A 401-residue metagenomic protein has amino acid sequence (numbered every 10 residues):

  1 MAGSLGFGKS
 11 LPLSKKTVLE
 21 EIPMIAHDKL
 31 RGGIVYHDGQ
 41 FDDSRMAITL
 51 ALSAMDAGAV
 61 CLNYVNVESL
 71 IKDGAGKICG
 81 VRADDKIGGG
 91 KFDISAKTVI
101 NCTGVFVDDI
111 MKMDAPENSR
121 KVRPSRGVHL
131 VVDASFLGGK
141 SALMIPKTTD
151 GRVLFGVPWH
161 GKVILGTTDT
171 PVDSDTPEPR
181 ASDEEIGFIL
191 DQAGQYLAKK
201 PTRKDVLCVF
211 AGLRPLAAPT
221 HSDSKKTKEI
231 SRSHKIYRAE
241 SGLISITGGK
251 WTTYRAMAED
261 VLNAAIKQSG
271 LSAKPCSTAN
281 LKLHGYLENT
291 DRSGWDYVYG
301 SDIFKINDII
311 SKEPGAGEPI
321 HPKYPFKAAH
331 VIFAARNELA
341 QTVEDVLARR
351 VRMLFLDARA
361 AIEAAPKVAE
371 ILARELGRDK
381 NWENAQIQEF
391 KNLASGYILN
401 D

Functional and structural regions predicted by a protein language model:
M1-D28, V35-S44, D56-A57, T103-V107 (+5 more regions): C-terminal accessory subdomains/tails of enzymes that are appended
S10, G89-D93, V153: Short, mixed charged/polar active-site loops that provide acid/base catalysis or chelate metal/phosphate cofactors
V35-Y36, V81-D85: Short beta-strand segments that buttress and anchor functional surface loops
V60: Residue-level detector of anion-binding/catalytic polar loops
N63-C79: A conserved short coil-to-beta-strand element within the FAD-binding core of flavoproteins
V67-L70, F155-G156, I236: A structural signal for short hydrophobic beta-strand segments in well-ordered beta-sheet cores
K77-R82, K140-S141: Short, hydrophobic/aromatic-rich segments at coil-to-beta transitions
I87-T98, C102: Core beta-strand elements of the Rossmann-like FAD/NAD(P) dinucleotide-binding domain in flavoenzyme oxidoreductases
